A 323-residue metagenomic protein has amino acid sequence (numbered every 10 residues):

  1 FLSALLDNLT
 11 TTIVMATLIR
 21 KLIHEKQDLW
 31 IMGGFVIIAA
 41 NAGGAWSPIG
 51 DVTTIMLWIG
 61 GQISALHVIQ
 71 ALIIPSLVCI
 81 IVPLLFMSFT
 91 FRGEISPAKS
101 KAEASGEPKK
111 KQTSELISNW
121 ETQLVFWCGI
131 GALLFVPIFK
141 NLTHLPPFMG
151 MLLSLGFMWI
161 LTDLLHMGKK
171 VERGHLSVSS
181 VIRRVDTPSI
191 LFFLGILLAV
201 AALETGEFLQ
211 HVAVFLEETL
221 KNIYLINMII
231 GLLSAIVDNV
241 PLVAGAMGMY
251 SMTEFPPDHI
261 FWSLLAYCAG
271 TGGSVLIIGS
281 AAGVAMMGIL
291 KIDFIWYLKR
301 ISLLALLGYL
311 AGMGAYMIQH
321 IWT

Functional and structural regions predicted by a protein language model:
L2-L9, I13-G43, V52, M56-I73 (+1 more regions): Membrane-interfacial helix-loop connectors
L22-I23, F89-R92, W159-H166, L203 (+1 more regions): Structural signal for the C-terminal ends of transmembrane alpha-helices and the immediately following loop
E25-Q27, W46-S47, L66-E121, G129 (+2 more regions): Juxtamembrane and boundary regions of transmembrane helices in multi-pass small-molecule transporters and channels
D28-I38, R183-D186, L191, S302-L303: Cytoplasmic-side transmembrane-helix entry/capping segments in multi-pass membrane proteins
A40, S76-S88, F126-I138, S154-D163 (+4 more regions): Hydrophobic core segments of alpha-helical transmembrane domains in multi-pass membrane transport and ion-translocation
T54-A65, G131-L145, K291, M317-H320: Transmembrane helix-loop junctions at the membrane interface of multipass transporters and ion channels
E121-V125, D186-S189: Juxtamembrane cytosolic amphipathic helices that cap and anchor the N-termini of specific transmembrane helices
A132, V136-I260: Transmembrane helical segments that form the transport core of multi-pass membrane transport proteins
